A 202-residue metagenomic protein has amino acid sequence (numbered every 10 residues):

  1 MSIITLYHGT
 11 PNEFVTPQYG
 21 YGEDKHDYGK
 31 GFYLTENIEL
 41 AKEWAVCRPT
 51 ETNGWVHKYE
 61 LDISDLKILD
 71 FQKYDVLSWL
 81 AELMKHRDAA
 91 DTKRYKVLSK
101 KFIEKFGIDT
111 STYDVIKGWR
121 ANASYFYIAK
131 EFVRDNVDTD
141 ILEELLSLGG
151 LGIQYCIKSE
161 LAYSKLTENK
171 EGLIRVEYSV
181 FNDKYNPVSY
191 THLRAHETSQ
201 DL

Functional and structural regions predicted by a protein language model:
S2, Q18-K30, E36-V97: ADP-ribosyltransferase catalytic core
L6-G9, H57: A short beta-strand micro-motif
H8-T10, L34-E36: Short His-Asn-centered micro-motif
G9-V15, T198: Short polar catalytic/cofactor-binding loops
K73-E171: Active-site-proximal loop/hinge segments that shape catalytic or ion-binding/gating pockets
P187-S189: Acidic, proline/serine/threonine- and glycine-rich low-complexity intrinsically disordered segments
T191-T198: Conserved small/polar residues in nucleotide/adenosyl-binding loops
